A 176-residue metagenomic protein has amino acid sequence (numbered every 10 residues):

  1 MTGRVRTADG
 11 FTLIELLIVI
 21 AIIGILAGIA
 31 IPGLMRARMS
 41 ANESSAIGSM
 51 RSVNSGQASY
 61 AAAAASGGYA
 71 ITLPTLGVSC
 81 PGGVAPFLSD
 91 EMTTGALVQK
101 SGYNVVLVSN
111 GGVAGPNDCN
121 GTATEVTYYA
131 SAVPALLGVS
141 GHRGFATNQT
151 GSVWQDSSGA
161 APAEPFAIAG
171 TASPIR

Functional and structural regions predicted by a protein language model:
M1-L13: N-terminal leader/signal peptides at the extreme start of proteins
L17-G33: Alpha-helical hydrophobic helix detector
G33-M50: Aliphatic-rich helix starts adjacent to a transmembrane/signal segment
S52-R143, T147-T150, S157, A169-R176: Extracellular/periplasmic head regions of type IV pilus-like filament subunits
G159-A163: A short acidic/small-residue loop/turn micro-motif
